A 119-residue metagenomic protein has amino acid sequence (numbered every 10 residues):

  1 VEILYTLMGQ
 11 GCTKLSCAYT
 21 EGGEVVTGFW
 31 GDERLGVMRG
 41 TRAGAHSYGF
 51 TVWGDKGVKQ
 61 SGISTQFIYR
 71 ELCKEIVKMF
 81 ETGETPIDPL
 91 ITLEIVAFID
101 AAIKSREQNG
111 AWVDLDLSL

Functional and structural regions predicted by a protein language model:
V1-S47, L90-A97: Rossmann-like dinucleotide-binding domain that binds NAD(P)(H)
L15, F29, R39, W53-K56 (+2 more regions): NAD(P)-dependent dehydrogenase/reductase Rossmann-like domain
R34, R39-R42, K59, R70 (+1 more regions): Arginine residue identity/basic-tract feature
G44-E84: Interdomain hinge/lid region at the active-site interface of Rossmann-like NAD(P)-dependent oxidoreductases
M79-L119: C-terminal helix-rich "cap/oligomerization" subdomain common to oxidoreductases
